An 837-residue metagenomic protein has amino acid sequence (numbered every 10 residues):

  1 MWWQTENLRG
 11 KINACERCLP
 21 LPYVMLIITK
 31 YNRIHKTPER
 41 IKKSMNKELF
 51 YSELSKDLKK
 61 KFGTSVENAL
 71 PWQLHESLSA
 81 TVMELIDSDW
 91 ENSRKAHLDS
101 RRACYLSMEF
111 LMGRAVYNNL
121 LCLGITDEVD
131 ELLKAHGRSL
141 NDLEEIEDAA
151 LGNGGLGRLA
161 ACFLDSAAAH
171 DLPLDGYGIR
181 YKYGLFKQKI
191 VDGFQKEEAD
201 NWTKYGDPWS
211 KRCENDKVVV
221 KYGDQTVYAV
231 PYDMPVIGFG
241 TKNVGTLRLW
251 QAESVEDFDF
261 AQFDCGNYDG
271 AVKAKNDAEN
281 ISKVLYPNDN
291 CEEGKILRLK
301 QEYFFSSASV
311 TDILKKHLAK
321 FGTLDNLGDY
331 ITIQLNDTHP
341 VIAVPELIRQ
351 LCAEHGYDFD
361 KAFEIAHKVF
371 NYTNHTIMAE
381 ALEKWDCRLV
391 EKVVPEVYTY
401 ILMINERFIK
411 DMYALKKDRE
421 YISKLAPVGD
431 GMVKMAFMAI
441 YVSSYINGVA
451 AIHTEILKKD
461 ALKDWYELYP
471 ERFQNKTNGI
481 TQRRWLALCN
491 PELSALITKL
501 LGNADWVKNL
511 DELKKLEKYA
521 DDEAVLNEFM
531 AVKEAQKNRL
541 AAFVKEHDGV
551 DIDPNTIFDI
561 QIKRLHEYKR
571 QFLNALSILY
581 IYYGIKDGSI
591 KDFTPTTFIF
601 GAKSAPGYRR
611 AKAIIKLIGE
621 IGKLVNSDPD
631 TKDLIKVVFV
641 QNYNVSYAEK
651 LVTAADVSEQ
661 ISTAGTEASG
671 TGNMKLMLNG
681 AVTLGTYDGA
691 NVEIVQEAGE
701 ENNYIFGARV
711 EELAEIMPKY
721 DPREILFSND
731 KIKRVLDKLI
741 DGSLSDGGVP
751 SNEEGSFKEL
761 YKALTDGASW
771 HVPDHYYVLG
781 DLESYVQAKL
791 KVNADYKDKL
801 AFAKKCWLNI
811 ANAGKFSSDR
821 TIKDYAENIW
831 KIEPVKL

Functional and structural regions predicted by a protein language model:
W2-W3: Tryptophan (W) side chains
N7, Y31-H35: Intrinsic-disorder-associated, low-complexity terminal segments enriched in Asp/Asn/His/Tyr and depleted of Lys/Arg
A14-E16, V24, K36: Short hydrophobic alpha-helical segments enriched in small aliphatic residues
R40-L837: A conserved ligand/cofactor-binding region detector
